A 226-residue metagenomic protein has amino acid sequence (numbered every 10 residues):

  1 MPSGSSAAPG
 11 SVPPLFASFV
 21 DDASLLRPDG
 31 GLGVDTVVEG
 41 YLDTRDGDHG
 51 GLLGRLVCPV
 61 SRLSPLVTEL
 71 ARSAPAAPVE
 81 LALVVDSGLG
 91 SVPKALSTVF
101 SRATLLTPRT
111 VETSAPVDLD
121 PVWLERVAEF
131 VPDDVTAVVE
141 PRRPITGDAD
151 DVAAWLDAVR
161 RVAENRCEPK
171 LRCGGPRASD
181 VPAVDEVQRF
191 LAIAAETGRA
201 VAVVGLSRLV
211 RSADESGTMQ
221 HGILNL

Functional and structural regions predicted by a protein language model:
M1-A137, T146-D151: Alpha/beta catalytic barrel-like cores
L81, A137-V139, P169, V201: Hydrophobic/aromatic residues located in beta-strands of well-ordered beta-sheets within soluble catalytic
A95-V99, D120-E129, D148-A163, V181-F190 (+1 more regions): Distinct, well-ordered alpha-helical segments
S114-P116, R142-P144, G174-P176: Short strand-loop junctions, especially beta-strand C-caps/beta-turns that link beta-sheets to coils or alpha-helices
E125-V135, A163-G175: Charged, low-complexity, helix/coiled-coil-prone segments
R166-L226: Catalytic alpha/beta core domains of metabolic enzymes, predominantly
